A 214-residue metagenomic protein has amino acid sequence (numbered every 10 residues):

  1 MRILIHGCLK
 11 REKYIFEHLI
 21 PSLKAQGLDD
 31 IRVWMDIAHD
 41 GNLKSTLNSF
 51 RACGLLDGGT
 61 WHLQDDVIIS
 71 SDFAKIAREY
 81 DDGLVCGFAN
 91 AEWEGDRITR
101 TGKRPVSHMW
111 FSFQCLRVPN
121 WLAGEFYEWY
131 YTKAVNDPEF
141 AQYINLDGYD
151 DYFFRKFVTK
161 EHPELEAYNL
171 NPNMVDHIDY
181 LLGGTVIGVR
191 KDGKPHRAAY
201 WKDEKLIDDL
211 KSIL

Functional and structural regions predicted by a protein language model:
M1-L63, V67-L214: An acidic/histidine-cluster motif and surrounding catalytic segment that typifies divalent-metal-assisted enzyme active
